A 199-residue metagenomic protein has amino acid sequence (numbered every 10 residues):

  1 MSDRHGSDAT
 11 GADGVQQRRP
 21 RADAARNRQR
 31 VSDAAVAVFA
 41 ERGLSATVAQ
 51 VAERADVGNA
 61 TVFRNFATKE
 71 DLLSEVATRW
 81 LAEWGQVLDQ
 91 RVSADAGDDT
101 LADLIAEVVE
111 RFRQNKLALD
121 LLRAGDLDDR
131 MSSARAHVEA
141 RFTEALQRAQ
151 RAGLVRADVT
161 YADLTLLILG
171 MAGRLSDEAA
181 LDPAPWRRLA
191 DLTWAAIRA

Functional and structural regions predicted by a protein language model:
M1-S45, A49-R54, D71: Basic, helix-initiating cap at the start of DNA-binding domains
M1-V15, A140-V155, G170, D177-A199: C-terminal peripheral helix-coil segments that are non-catalytic and often amphipathic
G43-L44, R64, R156: Helix-turn-helix/winged-helix DNA-binding modules
T47, L117-R123, L154, D158-V159: Short, hydrophobic secondary-structure boundary micro-motifs
D56-F66: Short hydrophobic/aromatic patch on the recognition helix
F66, L73-W80: Alpha-helical DNA-contacting segments of helix-turn-helix folds
D71, D103, V109-E144, G173-D177: Short secondary-structure transition hinges
E75, A82, Q86-R113, L127: Hydrophobic alpha-helical connector segments
